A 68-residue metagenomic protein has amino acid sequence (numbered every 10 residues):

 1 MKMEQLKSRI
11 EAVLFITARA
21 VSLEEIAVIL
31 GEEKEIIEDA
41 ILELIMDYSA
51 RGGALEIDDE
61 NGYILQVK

Functional and structural regions predicted by a protein language model:
M1-R9, I64-K68: Short alpha-helical segments that sit at the start of domains
I16-S22: Short capping segments at the starts of secondary-structure elements
S22-I29: A short acidic, leucine-rich amphipathic alpha-helix
E33-E43: Short amphipathic alpha-helical interaction segments
L44-K68: Charged low-complexity interaction tracts in eukaryotic proteins
